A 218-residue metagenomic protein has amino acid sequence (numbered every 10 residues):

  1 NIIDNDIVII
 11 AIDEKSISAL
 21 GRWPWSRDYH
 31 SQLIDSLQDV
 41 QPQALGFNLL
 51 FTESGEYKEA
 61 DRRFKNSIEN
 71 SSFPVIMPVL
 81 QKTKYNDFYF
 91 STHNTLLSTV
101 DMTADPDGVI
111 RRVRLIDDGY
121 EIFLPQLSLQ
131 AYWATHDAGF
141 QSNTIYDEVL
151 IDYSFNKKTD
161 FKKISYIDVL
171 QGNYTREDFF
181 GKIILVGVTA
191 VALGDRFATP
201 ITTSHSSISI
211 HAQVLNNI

Functional and structural regions predicted by a protein language model:
N1-T144, F179-I218: Non-transmembrane functional regions of envelope-associated proteins
A138-Y174: Substrate-access "cap/lid" subdomains that shape and gate the entrance to catalytic or ligand-binding pockets
